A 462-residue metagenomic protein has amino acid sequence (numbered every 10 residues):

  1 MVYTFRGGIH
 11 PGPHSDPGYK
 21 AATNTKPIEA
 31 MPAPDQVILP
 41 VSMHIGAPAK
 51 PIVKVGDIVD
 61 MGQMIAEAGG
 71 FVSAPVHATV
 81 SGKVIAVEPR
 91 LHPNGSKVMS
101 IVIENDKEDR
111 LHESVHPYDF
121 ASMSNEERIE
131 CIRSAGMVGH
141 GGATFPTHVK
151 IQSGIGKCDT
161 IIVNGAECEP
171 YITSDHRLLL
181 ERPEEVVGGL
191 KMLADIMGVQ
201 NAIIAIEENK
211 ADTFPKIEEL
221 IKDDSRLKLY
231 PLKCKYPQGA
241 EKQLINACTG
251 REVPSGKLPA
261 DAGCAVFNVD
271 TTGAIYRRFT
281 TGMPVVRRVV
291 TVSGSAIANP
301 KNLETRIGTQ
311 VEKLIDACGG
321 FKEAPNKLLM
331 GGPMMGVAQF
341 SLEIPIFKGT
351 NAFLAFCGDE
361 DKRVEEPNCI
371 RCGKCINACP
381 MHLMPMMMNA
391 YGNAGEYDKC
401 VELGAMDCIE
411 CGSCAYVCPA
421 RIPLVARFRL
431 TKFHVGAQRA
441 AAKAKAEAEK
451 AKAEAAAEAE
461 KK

Functional and structural regions predicted by a protein language model:
M1-I52: N-terminal, Lys/Arg-enriched amphipathic/low-complexity engagement segments that precede the first folded domain
K54-E67, A86: Short, well-structured beta-strand-loop connectors
G82-V84: Conserved hydrophobic positions within beta-strands
A86, L91-F145, I155, A211 (+1 more regions): Acidic low-complexity segments
D109, A121, E127, R177-D224 (+1 more regions): Internal alpha/beta scaffold segment
L111-H112, G139, I161-D175, A296: Gly-rich Lys/Arg/Thr-decorated short loops/hinges at beta-loop-alpha junctions or inter-strand turns that position
A166, V199-V311, A317-K322, G332: Hydrophobic alpha-helical positions that pack around
T350-E366, I376, P380-K462: Ferredoxin-type iron-sulfur electron-transfer modules in oxidoreductases and energy-metabolism complexes
